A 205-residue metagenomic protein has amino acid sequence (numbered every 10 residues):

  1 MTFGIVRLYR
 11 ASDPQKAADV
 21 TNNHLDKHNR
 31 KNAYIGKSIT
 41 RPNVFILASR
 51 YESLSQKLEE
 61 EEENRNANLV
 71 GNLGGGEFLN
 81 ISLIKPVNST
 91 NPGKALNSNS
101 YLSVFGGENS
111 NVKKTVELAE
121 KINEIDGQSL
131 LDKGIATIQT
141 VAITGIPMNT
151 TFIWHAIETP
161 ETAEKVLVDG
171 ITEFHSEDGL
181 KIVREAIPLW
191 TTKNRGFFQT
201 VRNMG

Functional and structural regions predicted by a protein language model:
M1-G205: Short S/T/G/P-rich N-terminal loop/turn motif that feeds into the first structured element of a domain
